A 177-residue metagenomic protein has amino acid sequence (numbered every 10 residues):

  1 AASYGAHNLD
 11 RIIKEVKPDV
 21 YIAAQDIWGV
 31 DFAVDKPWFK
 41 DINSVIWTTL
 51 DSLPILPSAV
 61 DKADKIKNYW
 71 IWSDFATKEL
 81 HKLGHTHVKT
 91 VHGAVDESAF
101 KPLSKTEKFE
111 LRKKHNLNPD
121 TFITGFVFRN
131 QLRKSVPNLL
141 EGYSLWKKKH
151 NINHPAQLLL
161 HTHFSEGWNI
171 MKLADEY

Functional and structural regions predicted by a protein language model:
I13-Y21: Proline-aspartate-enriched helix->loop->beta-strand connector
A23-G29: Short His-centered aromatic/hydrophobic patch
W38-F39, I46, L56-W70: A conserved, positively charged/aromatic
W47, W72, V91, F126-N130 (+1 more regions): Short hydrophobic "strand-cap" motifs at the C-terminus of beta-strands
F75, A94: Carbohydrate-associated surface elements
K101-L117: A short helix/loop element that forms part of the nucleotide-sugar donor recognition site in Leloir-type
N118-K134, L140-Y143, L158-L159: Conserved donor-binding/catalytic core segment of Leloir-type glycosyltransferases
T162, W168-Y177: Nucleotide-activated donor-binding/catalytic signature segment of Leloir-type glycosyltransferases, i.e., the conserved
